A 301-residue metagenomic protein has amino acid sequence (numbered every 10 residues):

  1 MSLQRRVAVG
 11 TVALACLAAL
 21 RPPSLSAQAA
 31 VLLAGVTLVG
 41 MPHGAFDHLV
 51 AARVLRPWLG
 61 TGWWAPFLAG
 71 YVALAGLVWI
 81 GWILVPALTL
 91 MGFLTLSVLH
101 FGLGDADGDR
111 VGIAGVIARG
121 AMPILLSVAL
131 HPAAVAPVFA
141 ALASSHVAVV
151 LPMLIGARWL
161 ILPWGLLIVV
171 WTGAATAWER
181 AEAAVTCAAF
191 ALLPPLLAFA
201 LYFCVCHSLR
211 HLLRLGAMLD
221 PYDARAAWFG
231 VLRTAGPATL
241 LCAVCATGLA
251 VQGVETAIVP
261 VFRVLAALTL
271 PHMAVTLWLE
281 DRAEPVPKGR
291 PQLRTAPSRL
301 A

Functional and structural regions predicted by a protein language model:
M1-T11, W63: N-terminal membrane topogenic signal
T11-A18, A69-W79, V98-F101, W164-I168 (+1 more regions): Hydrophobic, membrane-inserted alpha-helices
C16-A30, A250-G253: Short, hydrophobic transmembrane alpha-helix segments
A30-G40, P86-L99, A183-C187, A198-R210 (+1 more regions): Hydrophobic core segments of alpha-helical transmembrane domains in multi-pass membrane proteins
G44-V54, V98-R110, L166-T176, H211-D220 (+1 more regions): C-terminal ends of transmembrane helices
R53-R56, G60-G62, V72-A129, A136-P137 (+1 more regions): Membrane-interface helix-loop-helix junctions at boundaries between adjacent transmembrane segments
I113-G173: Long hydrophobic alpha-helical segments that form multi-pass transmembrane helix bundles in integral membrane proteins
L193, Y202-L219, A227-L232: Predominantly late transmembrane helices and immediately cytosolic-facing juxtamembrane segments
